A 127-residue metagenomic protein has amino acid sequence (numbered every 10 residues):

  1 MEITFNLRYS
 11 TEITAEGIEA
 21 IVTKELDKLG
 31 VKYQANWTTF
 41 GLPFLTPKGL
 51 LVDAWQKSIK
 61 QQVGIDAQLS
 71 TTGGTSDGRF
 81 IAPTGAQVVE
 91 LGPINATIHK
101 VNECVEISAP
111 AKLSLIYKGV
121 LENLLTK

Functional and structural regions predicted by a protein language model:
M1-K127: Metal-dependent amide/peptide-bond hydrolase catalytic core, centered on the "pita-bread" metallohydrolase fold
